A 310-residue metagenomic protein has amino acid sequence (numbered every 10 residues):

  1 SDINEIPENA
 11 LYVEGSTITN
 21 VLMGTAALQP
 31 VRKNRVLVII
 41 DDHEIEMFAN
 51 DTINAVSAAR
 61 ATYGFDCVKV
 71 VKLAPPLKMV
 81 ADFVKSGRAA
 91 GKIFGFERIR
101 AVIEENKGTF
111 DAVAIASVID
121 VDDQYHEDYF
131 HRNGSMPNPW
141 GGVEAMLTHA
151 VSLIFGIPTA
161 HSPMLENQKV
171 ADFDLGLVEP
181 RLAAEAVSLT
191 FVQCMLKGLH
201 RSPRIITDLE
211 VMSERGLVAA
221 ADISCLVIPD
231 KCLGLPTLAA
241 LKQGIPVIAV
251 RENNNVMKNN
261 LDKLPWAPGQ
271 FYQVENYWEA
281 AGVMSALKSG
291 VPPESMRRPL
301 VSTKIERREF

Functional and structural regions predicted by a protein language model:
S1-Y129, P137-G141: Metallocofactor- and cofactor-centric catalytic cores in central/energy metabolism, strongly enriched
D51-A59, V151, A240-L241, N260-D262: Short, aromatic/basic amphipathic alpha-helical patches
I53, E144-A145, L233: Generic non-transmembrane alpha-helix signal with a bias for helix starts/N-cap capping motifs
V56, I103, T148, T237-L238: Short amphipathic alpha-helical segments and helix-helix/interface helices
Y63, F155, Q243-G244: Short, structured coil segments at secondary-structure junctions
C67-V70, P158-P163, T237: Flexible, glycine/charged-enriched surface loops at secondary-structure junctions
A81-I93, V102-K107, V113-A116, D120-V121 (+2 more regions): Generic multipass alpha-helical transmembrane bundles of integral membrane proteins
E166-K169, T190, C194-C225, P229-F310: C-terminal functional extensions of proteins
